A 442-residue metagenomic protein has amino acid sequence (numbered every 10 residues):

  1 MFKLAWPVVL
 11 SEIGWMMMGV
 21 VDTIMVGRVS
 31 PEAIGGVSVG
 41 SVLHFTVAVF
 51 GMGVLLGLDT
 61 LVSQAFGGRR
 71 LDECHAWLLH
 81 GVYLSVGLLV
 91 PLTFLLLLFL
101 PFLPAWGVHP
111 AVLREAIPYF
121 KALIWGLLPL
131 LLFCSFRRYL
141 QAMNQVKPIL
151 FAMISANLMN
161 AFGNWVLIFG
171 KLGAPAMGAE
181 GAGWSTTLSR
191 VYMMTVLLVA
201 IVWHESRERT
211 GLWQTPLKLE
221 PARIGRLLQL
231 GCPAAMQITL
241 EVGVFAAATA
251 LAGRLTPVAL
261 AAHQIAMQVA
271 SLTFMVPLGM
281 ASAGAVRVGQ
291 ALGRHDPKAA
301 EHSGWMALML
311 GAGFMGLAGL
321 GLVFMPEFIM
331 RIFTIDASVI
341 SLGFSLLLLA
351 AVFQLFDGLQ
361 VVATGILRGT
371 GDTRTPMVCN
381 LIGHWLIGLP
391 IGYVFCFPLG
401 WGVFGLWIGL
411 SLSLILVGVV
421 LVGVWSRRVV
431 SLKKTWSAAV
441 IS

Functional and structural regions predicted by a protein language model:
M1-I24, R28-V29, V42-L61, S85-T93 (+4 more regions): N-terminal transmembrane alpha-helices
M1-V8, V62-L128, M159-F162, V166 (+3 more regions): Short alpha-helical transmembrane segments in multi-pass integral membrane proteins
K3-D22, A122, G126, F133 (+6 more regions): Transmembrane helical elements of multi-pass membrane transporters/channels
I13-G35, P104-P110, V166-M177, A235 (+4 more regions): Helix-terminus/linker motif at the lipid-water interface of multi-pass membrane proteins
V20-I24, P101-F102, S135-Y139, A161-F169 (+6 more regions): Alpha-helical transmembrane segments of multipass membrane proteins
I34-L97, L130-N144, P148-I149, T249 (+2 more regions): Small-residue-rich hydrophobic transmembrane alpha-helices
L55, D59, L123-Q141, I149-N157 (+7 more regions): Short runs within selected transmembrane alpha-helices of multi-pass transporters and secretion channels
G388-C396: Hydrophobic alpha-helical transmembrane segments in multi-pass integral membrane proteins
